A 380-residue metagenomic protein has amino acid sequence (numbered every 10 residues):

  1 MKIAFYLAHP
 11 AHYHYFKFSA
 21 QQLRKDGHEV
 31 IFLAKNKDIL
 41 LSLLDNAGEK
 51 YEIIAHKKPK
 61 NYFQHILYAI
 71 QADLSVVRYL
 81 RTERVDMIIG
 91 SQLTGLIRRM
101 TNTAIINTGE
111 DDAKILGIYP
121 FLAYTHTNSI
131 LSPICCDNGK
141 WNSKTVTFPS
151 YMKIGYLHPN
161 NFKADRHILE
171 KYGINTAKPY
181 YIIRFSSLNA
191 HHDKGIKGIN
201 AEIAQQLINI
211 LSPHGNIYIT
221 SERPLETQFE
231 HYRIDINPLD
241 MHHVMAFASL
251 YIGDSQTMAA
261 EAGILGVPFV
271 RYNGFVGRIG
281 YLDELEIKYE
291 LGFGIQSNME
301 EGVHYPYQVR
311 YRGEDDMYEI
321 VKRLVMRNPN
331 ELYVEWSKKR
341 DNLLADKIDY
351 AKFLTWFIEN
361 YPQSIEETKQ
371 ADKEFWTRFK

Functional and structural regions predicted by a protein language model:
L7, R24-Y68: Conserved nucleotide-sugar phosphate-binding/catalytic loop shared by glycosyltransferases and other
A47-P59, I183-L188, Q205-N237: Catalytic donor nucleotide-activated moiety binding site of glycosyltransferases and closely related
A72-V76, E222-M258: Donor nucleotide-activated moiety binding/catalytic core segment of transferases that use nucleotide-activated donors
M87-I97, N107, M241-D283: A donor-sugar binding/catalytic signature common to diverse glycosyltransferases and related nucleotide-sugar
I105-G109, L116-L131, M245: A conserved, positively charged/aromatic
T127-G198: A nucleotide-sugar donor-handling region in carbohydrate enzymes
I264-E335: Catalytic binding pocket for nucleotide-activated donors in carbohydrate/polymer assembly enzymes
D315-E319, R323-K380: C-terminal amphipathic helix plus adjacent low-complexity, charged tail appended to glycosyltransferase catalytic
